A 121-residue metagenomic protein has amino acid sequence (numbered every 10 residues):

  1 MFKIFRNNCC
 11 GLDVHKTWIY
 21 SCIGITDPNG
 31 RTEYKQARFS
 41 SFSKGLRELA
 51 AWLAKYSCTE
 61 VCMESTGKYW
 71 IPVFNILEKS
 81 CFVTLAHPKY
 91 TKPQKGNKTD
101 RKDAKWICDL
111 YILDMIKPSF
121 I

Functional and structural regions predicted by a protein language model:
M1-I121: Phosphate- and other anionic-substrate recognition elements at nucleic-acid/protein interfaces
